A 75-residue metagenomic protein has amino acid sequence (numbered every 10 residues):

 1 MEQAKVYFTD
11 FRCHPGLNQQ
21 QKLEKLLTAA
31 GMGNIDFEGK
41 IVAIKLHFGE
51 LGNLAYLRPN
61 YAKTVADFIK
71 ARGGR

Functional and structural regions predicted by a protein language model:
M1-R75: N-terminal and secondary-structure boundary signal
